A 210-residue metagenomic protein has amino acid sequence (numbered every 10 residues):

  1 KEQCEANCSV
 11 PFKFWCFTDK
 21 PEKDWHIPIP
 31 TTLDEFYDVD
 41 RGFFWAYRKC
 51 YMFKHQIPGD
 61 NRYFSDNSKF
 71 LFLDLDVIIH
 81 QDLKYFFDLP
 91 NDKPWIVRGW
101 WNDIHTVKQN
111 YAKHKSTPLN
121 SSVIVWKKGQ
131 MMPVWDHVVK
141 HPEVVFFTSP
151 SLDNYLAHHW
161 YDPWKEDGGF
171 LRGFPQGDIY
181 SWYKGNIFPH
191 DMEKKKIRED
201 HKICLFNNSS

Functional and structural regions predicted by a protein language model:
K1-F43, I57-D66, S210: N-terminal anchoring/stem segment of glycosyltransferases
S9-D19, K69-L73, P94-I96, R172-F174 (+1 more regions): Short, hydrophobic beta-strand segments that form beta-sheet elements in well-ordered domains
W15-K23, I79-K84, G177-D178, N208-S209: Short, polar loop motifs at secondary-structure junctions
F17-D19, P28-T32, V97-R98, D167 (+1 more regions): Conserved beta-strand termini and adjacent loop/short-helix elements that scaffold enzyme active sites in alpha/beta
E22, W45-I104: GT-A fold catalytic core of metal-dependent nucleotide-sugar glycosyltransferases, centered on the diacidic
D38-R41, T106-H114, D191-E193: Short, P/G- and charge-enriched loop/turn segments at secondary-structure junctions
W95-K128: Short beta-strand-to-loop element that shapes/binds the nucleotide-sugar donor at the catalytic cleft/hinge
S121-S210: Catalytic core and acceptor-binding pocket of nucleotide-sugar-dependent glycosyltransferases
